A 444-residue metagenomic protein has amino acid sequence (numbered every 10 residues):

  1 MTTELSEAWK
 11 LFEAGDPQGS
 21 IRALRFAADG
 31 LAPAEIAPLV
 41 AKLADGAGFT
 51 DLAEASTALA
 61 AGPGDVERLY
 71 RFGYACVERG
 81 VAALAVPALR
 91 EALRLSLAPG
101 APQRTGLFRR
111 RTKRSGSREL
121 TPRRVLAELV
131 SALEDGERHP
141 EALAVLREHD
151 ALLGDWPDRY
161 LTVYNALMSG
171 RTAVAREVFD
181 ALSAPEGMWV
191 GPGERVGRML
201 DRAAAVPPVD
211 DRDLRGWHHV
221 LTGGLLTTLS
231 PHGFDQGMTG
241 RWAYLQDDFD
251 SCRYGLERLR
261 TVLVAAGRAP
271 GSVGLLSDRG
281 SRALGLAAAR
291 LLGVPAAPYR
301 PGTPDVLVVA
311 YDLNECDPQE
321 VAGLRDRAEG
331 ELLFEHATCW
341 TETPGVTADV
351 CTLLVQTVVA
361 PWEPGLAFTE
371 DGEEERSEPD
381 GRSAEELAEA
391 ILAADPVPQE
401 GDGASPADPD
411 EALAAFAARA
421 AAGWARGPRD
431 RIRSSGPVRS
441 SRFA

Functional and structural regions predicted by a protein language model:
M1-A37, A417-W424, P428-S435, S440-A444: Charged, amphipathic alpha-helical stretches
A14, L31-P208: Alpha-helical protein-protein interaction scaffolds
E141-L143, V163, R171-V264: Active-site-facing substrate-recognition patch
V145, L284-A288, Q319-L324: A short acidic, amphipathic alpha-helical/loop segment
E257-V262, G280, L284-D305: A short, well-structured beta->alpha microelement
A269-D278: Short glycine-rich phosphate-binding loop at a beta-alpha junction
P295-P379: PRPP/pyrophosphate-binding module of the type I phosphoribosyltransferase fold
G345-R442: Acidic, metal-coordinating catalytic segment for phosphate/diphosphate chemistry, firing primarily on the Nudix
